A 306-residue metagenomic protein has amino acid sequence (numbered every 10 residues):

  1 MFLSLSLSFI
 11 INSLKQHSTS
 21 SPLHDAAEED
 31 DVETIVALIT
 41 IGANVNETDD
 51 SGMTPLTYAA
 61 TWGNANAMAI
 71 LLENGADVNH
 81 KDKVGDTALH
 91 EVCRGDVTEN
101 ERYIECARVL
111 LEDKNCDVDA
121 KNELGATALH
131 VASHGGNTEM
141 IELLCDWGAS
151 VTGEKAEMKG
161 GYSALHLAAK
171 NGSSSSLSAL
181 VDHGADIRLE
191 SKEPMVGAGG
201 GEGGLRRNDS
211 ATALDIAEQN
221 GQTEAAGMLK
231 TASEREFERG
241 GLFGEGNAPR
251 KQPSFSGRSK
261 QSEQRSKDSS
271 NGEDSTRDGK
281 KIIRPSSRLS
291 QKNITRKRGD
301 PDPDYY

Functional and structural regions predicted by a protein language model:
I10-P22, W147, H183, K192 (+1 more regions): Ankyrin-repeat-protein effector appendages
Q16, D49, D82, N122 (+3 more regions): Ankyrin repeat boundary/linker residues
T34, N66-A67, C106, E139-M140 (+2 more regions): Conserved ankyrin/ankyrin-like repeat signature
V36-A43, A69-A76, R108-C116, E142-S150 (+2 more regions): Ankyrin repeat domain, specifically the short helix-to-loop turn at the C-terminus of the second helix of each repeat
